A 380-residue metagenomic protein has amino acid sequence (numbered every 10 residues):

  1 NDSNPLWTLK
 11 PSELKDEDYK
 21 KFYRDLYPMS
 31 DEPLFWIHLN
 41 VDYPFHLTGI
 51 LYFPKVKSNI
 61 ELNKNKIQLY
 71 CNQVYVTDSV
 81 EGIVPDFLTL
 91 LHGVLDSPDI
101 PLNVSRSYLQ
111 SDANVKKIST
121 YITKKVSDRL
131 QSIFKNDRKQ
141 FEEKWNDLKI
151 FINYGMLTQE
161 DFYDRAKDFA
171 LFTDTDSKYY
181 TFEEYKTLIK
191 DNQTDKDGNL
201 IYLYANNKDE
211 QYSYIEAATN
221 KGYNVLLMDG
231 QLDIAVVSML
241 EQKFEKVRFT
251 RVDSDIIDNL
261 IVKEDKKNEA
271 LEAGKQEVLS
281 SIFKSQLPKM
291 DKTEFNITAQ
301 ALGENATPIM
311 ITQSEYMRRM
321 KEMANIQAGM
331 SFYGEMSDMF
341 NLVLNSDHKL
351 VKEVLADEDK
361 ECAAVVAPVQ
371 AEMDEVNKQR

Functional and structural regions predicted by a protein language model:
N1-R380: Conserved GHKL (Bergerat-fold) ATPase module
